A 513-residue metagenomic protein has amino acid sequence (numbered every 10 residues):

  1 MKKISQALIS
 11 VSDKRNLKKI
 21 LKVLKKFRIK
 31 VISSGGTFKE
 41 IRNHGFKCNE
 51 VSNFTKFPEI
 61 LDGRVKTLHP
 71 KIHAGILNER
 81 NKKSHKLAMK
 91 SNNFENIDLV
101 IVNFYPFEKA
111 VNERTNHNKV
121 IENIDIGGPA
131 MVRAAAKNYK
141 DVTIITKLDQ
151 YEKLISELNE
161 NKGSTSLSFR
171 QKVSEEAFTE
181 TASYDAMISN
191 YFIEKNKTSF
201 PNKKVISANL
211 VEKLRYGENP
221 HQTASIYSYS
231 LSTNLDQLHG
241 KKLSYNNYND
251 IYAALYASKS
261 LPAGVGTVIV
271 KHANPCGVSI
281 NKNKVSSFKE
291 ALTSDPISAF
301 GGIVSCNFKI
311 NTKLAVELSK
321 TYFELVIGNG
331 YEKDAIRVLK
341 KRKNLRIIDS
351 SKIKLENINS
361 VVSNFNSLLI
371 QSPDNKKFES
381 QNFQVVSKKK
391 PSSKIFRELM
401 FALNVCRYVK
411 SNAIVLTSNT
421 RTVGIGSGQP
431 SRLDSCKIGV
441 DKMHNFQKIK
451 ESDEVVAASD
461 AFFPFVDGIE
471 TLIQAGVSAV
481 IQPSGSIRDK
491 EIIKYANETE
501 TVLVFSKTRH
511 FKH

Functional and structural regions predicted by a protein language model:
M1-I32, G36-F57: N-terminal glycine-/serine-/threonine-rich phosphate-binding loop
M1-I9, K14, L99-V102, S183-A186 (+1 more regions): ATP-dependent carboxylate/acyl-activation modules
V31, C48, V142-I144, I347 (+1 more regions): Hydrophobic beta-strand scaffold residues
G36-F107, K203: Glycine-rich nucleotide/cofactor/substrate-binding loop typically near the N-terminus or early in the first domain
T37-E40, T55-L61, F107-E108, A130-R133 (+6 more regions): Short gly/pro/ser/thr-enriched loop/turn and capping motifs at secondary-structure boundaries
E79-P129, R133-A135, Q384-S393: Active-site/ligand-binding-proximal alpha/beta "capping" segment
D98-E113, K119, L148-K195: Internal, active-site/partner-interface "lid" segment
M131, N138, V142-Q150: Mobile "lid/hinge" segments at catalytic clefts and subdomain interfaces of large enzymes
